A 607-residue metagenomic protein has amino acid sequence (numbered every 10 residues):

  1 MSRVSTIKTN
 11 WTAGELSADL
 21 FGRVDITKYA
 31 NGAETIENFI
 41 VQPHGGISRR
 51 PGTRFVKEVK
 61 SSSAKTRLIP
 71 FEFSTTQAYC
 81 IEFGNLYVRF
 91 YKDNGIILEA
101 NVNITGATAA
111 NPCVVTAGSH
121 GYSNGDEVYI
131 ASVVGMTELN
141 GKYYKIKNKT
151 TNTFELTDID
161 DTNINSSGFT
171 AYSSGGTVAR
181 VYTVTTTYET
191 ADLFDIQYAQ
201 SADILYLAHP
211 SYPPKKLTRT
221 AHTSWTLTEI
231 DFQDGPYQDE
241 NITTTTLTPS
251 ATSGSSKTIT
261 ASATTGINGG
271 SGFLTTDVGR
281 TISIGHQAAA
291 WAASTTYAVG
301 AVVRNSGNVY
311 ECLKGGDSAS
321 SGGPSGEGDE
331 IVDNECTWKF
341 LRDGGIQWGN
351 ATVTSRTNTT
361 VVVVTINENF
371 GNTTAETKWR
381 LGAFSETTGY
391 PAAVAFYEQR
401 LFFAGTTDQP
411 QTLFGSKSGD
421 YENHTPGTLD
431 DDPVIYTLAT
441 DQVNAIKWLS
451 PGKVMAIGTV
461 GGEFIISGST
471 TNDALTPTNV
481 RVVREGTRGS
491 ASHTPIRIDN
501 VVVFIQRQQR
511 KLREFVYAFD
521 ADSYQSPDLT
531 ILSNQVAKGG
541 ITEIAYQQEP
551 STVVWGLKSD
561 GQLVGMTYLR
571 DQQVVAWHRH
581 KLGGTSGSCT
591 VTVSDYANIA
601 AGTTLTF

Functional and structural regions predicted by a protein language model:
M1-A100, Y212-S256, V363-S450, G461 (+1 more regions): N-terminal beta-propeller domains
M1-T27, G95-Y198, H209, F232-T252 (+4 more regions): Small/polar beta-strand repeat architecture
S61, V184, E189-A191, E386-T387 (+3 more regions): Conserved loop/turn at the beginning of each blade in beta-propeller domains
S62, E82, A107-A109, T116 (+16 more regions): Residue-level signal for WD-repeat beta-propeller blades
A64-P70, T190-Q197, Y390-A393, S490-T494 (+1 more regions): Repeated scaffold domains used in trafficking and secretory/extracellular systems, primarily beta-propellers
Y79, F83, T186-K215, I457-G458: Elongated alpha-helical scaffolds
G84-L86, D93, V133, S201 (+16 more regions): An acidic- and aromatic-residue-enriched active-site/binding cleft used to recognize and process polar
Y198, R400, T440-S586, Y596 (+1 more regions): Beta-sheet-dominated scaffold domains
